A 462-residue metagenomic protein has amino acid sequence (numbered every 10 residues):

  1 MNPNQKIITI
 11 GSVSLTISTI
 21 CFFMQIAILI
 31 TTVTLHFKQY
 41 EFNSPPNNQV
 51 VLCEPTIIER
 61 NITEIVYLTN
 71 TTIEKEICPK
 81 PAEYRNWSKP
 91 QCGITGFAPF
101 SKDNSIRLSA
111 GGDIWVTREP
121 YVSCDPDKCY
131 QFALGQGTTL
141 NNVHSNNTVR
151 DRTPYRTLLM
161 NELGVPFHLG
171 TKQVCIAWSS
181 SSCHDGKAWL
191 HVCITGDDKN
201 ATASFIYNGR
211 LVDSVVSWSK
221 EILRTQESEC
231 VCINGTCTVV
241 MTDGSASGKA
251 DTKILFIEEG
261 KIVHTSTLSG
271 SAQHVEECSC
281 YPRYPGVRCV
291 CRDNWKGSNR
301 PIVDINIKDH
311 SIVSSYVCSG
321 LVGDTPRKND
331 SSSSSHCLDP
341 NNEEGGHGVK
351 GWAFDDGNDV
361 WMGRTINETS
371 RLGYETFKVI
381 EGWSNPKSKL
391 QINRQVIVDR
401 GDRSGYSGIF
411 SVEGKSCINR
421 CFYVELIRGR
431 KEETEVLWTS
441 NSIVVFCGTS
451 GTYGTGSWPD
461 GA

Functional and structural regions predicted by a protein language model:
N4-K38: Single-pass membrane-anchoring alpha-helices
V51-I77, V174: Serine/threonine-rich low-complexity intrinsically disordered regions
F97, Q173-S182, R224-C230, A272-C280 (+4 more regions): Repeated scaffold domains used in trafficking and secretory/extracellular systems, primarily beta-propellers
H168-T171, S214-V216, H264-L268, V313-G320 (+1 more regions): Beta-propeller fold detector
N200-S204, K249-D251, G297-V303, R371-I380 (+1 more regions): Structural motif
C289-C291: Extracellular cysteine-rich, disulfide-stabilized repeat modules
